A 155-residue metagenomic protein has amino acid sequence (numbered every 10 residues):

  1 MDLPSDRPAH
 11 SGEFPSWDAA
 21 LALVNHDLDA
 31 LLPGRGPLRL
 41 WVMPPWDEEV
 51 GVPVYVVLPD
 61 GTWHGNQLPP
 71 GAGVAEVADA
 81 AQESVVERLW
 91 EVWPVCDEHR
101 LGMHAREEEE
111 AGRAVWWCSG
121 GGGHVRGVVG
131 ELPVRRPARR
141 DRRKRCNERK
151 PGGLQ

Functional and structural regions predicted by a protein language model:
M1-P37: General detector of N-terminal leader/presequence modules that precede the first folded domain
E13, P37, V42, P59 (+2 more regions): Acidic, low-complexity intrinsically disordered regions
W17, W41, W46, W63 (+2 more regions): A residue-identity detector for tryptophan
L23-G73: Interaction interfaces in information-processing and related assembly proteins
Q67-Q155: Cys/His-clustered metal-coordination modules, chiefly Zn-binding fingers
